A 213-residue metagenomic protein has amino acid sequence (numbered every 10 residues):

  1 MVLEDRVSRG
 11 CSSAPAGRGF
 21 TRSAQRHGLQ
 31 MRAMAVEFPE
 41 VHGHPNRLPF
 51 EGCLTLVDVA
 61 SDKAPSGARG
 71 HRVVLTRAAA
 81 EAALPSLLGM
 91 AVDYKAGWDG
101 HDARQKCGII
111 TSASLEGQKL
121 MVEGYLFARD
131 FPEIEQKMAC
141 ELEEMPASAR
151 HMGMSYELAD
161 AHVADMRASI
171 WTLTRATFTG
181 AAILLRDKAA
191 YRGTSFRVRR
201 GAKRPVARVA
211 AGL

Functional and structural regions predicted by a protein language model:
M1-A91, G212: Polar/acidic, low-complexity leader/linker segments enriched in S/T/G and N/D
G19, S23-F38, K95-M121, V163-A164 (+1 more regions): Short beta-strand and beta-hairpin "edge-sheet" elements
T55-S66, W98-A103, R129-Q136: Short, surface-exposed beta-strand/loop "edge" segments at domain boundaries and coil↔beta transitions
H71-A83, R104-A113, Q136-C140: Short low-complexity stretches enriched in small and charged residues
S86-H101, M154: Short conserved beta-strand and strand-loop elements enriched in small hydrophobics with frequent Asp/Gly
A113-A210: Residue microenvironments linked to proteolytic maturation and disulfide-stabilized extracellular modules
